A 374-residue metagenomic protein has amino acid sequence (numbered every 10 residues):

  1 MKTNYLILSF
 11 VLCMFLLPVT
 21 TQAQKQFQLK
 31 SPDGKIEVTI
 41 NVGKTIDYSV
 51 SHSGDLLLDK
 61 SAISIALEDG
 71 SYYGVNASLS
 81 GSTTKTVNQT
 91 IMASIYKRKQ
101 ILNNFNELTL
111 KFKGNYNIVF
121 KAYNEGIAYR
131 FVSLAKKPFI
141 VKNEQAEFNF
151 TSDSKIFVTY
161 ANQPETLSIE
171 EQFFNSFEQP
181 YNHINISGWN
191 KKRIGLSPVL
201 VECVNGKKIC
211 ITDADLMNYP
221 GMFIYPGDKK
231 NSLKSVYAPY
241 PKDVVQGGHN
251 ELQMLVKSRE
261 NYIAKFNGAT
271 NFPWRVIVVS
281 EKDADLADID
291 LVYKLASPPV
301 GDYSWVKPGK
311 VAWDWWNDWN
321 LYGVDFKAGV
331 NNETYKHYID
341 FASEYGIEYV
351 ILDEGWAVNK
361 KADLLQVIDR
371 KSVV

Functional and structural regions predicted by a protein language model:
M1-Q26: Bacterial Sec-dependent N-terminal signal peptides
L8, G114, N124-E125, S343-I347: Short, solvent-exposed loop/edge-beta patches enriched in aromatic
Q26-K294: N-terminal accessory beta-strand-rich subdomains and adjacent acidic, glycine-rich linkers that precede catalytic cores
F157-T159, W313-W316, W356: Tryptophan-centered motif/residue detector
I263, N267-F341, Y345, Y349: An acidic-aromatic substrate-binding cleft motif
H337-D340, Q366-R370: Alpha-helical scaffolding segments of alpha/beta enzyme cores, especially the outer helices of TIM-barrel or partial
E354-D363: Acidic-and-aromatic substrate-binding clefts and catalytic sites of carbohydrate-active enzymes
V373: Conserved small/polar residues in nucleotide/adenosyl-binding loops
